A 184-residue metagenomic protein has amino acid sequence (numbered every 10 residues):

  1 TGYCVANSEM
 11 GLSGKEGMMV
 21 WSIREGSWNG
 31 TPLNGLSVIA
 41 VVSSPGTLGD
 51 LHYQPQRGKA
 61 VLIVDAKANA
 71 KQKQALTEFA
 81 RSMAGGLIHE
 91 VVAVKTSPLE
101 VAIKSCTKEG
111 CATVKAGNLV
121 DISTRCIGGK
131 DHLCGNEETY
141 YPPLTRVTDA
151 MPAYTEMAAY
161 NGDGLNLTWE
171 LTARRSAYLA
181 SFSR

Functional and structural regions predicted by a protein language model:
T1, L33-G46, L99-K104, I122-T124: Broad, structure-driven detector of short, well-ordered beta-strand segments within folded domains
T1-N29: N-terminal segment immediately downstream of the Sec signal-peptide cleavage site in secreted/extracellular proteins
S8, G49-L51, E156: Short, well-ordered helical secondary-structure segments
V20-R24, S44-L48, G86-H89: Glycine-rich loops and low-complexity Gly/Arg-rich segments that provide flexible linkers or classic glycine-based
W21, L36-A40, P45, F79-R81 (+2 more regions): General N-terminal targeting signals
S27-K71: Mid-chain, structured segments of secreted extracytoplasmic proteins
Y53, G58-K59, I63-R184: Mature, soluble, non-transmembrane domains
